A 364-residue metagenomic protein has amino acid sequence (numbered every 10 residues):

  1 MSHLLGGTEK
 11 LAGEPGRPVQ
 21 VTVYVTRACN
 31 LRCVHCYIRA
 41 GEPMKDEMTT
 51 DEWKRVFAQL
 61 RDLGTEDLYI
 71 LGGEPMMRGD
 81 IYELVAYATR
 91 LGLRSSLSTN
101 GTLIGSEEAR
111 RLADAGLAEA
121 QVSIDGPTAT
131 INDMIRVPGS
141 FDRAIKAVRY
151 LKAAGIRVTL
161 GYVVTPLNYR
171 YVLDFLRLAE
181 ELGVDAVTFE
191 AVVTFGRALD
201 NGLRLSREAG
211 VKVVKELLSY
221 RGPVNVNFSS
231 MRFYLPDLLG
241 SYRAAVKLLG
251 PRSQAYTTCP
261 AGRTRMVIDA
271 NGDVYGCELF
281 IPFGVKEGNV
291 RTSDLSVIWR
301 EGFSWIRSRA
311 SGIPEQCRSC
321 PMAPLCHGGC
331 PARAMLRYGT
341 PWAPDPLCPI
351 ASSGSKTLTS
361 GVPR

Functional and structural regions predicted by a protein language model:
M1-A40, A58-D62, L295, P363-R364: N-terminal pre-core extensions flanking Radical SAM catalytic domains
M1-G16, S241-Y242, S253, D269-C277 (+2 more regions): Radical SAM enzyme core and accessory elements
E47-E208: Radical SAM/AdoMet-radical enzyme domain recognition
G155, E208-L248, D273-P321, H327: C-terminal accessory region of radical SAM enzymes
R170-A186, L239-Y256: Short, electropositive alpha-helical surface patch
E181, D185, D200-V224, A255 (+2 more regions): A structural motif corresponding to the C-terminal lobe/cap of the Radical SAM core domain
C259-R263: Short, small/polar residue-rich loop motifs at catalytic or cofactor-binding pockets
